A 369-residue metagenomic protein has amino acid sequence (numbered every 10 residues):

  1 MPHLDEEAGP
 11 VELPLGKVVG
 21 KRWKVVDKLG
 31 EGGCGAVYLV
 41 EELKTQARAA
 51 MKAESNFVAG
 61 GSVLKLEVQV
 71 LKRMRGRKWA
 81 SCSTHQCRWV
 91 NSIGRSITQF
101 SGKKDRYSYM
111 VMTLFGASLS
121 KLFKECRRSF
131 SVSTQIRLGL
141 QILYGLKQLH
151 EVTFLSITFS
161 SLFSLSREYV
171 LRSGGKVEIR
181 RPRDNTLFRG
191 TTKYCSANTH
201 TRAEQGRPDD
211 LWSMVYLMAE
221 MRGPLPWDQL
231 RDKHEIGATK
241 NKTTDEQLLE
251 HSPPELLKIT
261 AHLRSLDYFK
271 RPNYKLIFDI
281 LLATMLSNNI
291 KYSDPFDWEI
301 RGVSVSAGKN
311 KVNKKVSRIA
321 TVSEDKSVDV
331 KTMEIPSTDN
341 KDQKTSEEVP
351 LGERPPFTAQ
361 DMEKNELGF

Functional and structural regions predicted by a protein language model:
M1-V18, V26-D27: Juxta-kinase regulatory segment immediately upstream of eukaryotic protein kinase catalytic domains
A36: Conserved N-lobe ATP-binding subsite of Hanks-type protein kinase domains, especially the beta3 VAIK lysine
K52-N56: Conserved beta3-strand ATP-binding lysine motif
S83-I93, I97-S108: Short beta-strand micro-motifs within the conserved protein kinase catalytic domain, predominantly in the N-lobe
K104-T113, S120-K121: A conserved loop-to-beta-strand element in the N-lobe of protein kinase catalytic cores that borders the ATP-binding
L138-G139: Activation segment signature within eukaryotic-like protein kinase domains
S160-T192: Activation segment/activation loop of eukaryotic-type protein kinase catalytic domains
T244-H251, F278-D279, L286-F369: Extended, low-complexity, intrinsically disordered C-terminal regulatory tails of eukaryotic serine/threonine kinases
